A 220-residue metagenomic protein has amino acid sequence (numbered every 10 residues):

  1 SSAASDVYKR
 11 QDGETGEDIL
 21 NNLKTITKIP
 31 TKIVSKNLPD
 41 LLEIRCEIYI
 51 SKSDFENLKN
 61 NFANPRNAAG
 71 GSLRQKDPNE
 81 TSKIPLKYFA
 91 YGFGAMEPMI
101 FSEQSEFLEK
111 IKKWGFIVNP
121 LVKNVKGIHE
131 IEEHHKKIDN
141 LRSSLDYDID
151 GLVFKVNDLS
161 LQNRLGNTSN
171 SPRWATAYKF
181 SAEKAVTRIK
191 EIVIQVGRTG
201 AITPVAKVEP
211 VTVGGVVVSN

Functional and structural regions predicted by a protein language model:
S5-N220: RNA/tRNA-interacting regions in translation and RNA-turnover enzymes
